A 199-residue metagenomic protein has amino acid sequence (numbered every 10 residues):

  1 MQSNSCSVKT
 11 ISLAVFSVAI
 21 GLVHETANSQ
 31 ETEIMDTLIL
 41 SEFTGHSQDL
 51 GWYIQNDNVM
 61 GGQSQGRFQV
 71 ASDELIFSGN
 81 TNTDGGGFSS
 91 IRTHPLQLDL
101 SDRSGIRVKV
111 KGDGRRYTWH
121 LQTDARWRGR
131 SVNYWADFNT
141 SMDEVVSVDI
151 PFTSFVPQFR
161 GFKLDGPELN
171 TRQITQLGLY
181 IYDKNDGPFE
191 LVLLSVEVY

Functional and structural regions predicted by a protein language model:
M1, S17, Q158-G161: Short regulatory "switch" loops immediately downstream of catalytic or recognition motifs within protein catalytic
Q2-S12: Bacterial N-terminal signal peptides that target proteins for export
S12-G21: Bacterial N-terminal signal peptides
H24-Y199: Beta-rich carbohydrate-recognition modules and glycan-binding surfaces
